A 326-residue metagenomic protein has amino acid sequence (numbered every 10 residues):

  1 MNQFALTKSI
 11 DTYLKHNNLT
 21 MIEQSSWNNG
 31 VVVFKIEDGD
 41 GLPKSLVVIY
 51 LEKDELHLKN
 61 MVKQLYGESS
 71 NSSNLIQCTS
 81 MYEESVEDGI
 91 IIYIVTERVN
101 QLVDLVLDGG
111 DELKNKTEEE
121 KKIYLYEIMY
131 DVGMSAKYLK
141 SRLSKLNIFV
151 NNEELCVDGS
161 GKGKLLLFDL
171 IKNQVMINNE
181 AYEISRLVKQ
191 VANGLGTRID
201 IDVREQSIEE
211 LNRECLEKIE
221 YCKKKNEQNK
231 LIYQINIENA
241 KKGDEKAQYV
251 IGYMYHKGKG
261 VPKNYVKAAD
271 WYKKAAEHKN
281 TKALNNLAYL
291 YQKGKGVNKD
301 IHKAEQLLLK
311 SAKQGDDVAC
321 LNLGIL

Functional and structural regions predicted by a protein language model:
N2-G39: ATP-binding glycine-rich phosphate-binding loop
N29-G67: ATP-binding glycine-rich loop module of kinase domains
Q77-K121: Conserved structural core of kinase catalytic domains
M134-L146: Protein kinase catalytic-loop region centered on the HRD/HxD motif
G159-K223: C-lobe/activation-segment region of protein kinase-like
G194, K241-D244, K257-K259, N264 (+4 more regions): Short helix-capping/linker turns of helical repeat alpha-solenoids
Q248-K257, L284-K293, V297, C320-L326: Hydrophobic face of amphipathic alpha-helices that form TPR/SEL1-like repeat modules and related alpha-solenoid
